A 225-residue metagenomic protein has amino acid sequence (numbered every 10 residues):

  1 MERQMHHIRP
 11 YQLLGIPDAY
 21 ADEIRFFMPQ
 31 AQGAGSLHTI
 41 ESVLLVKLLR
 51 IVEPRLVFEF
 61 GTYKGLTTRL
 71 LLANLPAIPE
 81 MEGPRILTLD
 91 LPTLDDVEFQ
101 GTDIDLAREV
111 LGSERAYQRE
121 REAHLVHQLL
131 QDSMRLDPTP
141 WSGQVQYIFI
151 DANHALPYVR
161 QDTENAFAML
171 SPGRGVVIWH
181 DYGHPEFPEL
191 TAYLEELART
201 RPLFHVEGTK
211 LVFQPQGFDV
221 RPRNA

Functional and structural regions predicted by a protein language model:
M1-P10: N-terminal auxiliary segments of SAM/dcSAM-dependent transferases
Q4, Y20-I24, H124: Glycine-rich short-loop/terminal segments
P17-V52: Class I SAM-dependent methyltransferase Rossmann-like catalytic core, especially the SAM/SAH-binding loop
A31, V46-A225: S-adenosylmethionine/decaboxylated-SAM
